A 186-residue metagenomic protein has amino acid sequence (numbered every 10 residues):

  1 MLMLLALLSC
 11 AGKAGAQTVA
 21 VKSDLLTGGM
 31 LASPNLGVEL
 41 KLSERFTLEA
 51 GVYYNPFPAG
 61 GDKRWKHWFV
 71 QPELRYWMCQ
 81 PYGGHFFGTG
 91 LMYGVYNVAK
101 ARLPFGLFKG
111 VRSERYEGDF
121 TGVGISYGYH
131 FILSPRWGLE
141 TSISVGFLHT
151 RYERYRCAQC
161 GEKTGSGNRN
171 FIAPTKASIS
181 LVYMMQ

Functional and structural regions predicted by a protein language model:
M1-S9: Bacterial N-terminal signal peptides
C10-A16: Sec/Tat signal peptide C-region and signal peptidase I cleavage site
A16-L25, T89, T175: Transmembrane beta-strand segments of Gram-negative outer membrane beta-barrel proteins
T18-V21, P56, G106-S113, C160-S166: Extracytoplasmic loops and strand-loop junctions of Gram-negative outer membrane beta-barrel proteins
T27-T47: N-terminal targeting signals for Sec/Tat export/insertion, comprising classic cleavable signal peptides
M30, G51, F57-W65, A158-R169: Surface-exposed strand-loop-strand hairpins of Gram-negative outer-membrane beta-barrel proteins
L40-T141, S178-Y183: Gram-negative (and chloroplast) outer-membrane scaffold detector with strong preference for beta-barrel transmembrane
S134-Q186: Predominantly the C-terminal beta-signal and adjacent terminal strand-loop region of outer-membrane beta-barrel
